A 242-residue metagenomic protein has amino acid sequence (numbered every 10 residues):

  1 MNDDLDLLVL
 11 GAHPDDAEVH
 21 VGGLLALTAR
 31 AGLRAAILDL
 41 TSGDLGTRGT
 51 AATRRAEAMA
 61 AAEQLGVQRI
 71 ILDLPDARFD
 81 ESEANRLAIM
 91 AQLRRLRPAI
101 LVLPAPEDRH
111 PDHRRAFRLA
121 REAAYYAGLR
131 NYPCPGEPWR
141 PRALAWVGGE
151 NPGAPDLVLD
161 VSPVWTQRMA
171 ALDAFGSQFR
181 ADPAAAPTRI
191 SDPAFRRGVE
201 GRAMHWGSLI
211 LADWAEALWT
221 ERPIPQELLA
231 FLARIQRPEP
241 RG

Functional and structural regions predicted by a protein language model:
M1-L8, D80-G242: Metal-dependent de-N-acetylase/amidase catalytic core
M1-R97, W219, L229-E239: Active-site rim/loop-helix segments in enzyme catalytic domains that contact anionic ligands
